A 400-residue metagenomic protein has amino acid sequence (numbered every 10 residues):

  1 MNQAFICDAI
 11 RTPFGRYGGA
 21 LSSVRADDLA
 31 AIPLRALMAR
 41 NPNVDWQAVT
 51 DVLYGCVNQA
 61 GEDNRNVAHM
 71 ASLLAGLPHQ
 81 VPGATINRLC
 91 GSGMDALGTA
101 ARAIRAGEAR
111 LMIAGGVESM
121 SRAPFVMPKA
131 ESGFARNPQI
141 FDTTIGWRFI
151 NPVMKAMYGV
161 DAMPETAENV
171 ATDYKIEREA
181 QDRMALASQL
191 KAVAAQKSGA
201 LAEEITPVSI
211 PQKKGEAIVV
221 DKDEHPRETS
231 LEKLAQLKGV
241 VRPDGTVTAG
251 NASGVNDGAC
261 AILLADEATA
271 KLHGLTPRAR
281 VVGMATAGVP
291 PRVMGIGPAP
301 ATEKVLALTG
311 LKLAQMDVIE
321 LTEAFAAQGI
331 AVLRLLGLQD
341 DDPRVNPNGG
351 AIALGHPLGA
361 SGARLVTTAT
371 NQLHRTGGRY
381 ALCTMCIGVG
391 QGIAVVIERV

Functional and structural regions predicted by a protein language model:
M1-A71, A75, P82, T166-R178 (+5 more regions): Conserved active-site "lid/cap" helical segment
M1-V24, I145, L231-I296, P300 (+5 more regions): Condensing-enzyme catalytic core mediating Claisen C-C bond formation in acyl metabolism
R11, S23, D27-I32, N43 (+3 more regions): N-terminal extracellular/periplasmic Venus flytrap/periplasmic-binding protein-like
V24, C56-L111, T144-W147, M157-M163 (+4 more regions): Conserved catalytic cysteine-centered active-site region of acyl-thioester-dependent Claisen-condensing enzymes
Y54, E168, E204, Q212 (+1 more regions): Active-site pocket-lining segment
I86-E118, A171-A200, A261-A268, L333-R334 (+2 more regions): Active-site-proximal alpha-helical scaffold in enzymes
R105, L111-N169: Flexible glycine-/small-residue-enriched beta->alpha junction loops that bind anionic phosphate/pyrophosphate groups
